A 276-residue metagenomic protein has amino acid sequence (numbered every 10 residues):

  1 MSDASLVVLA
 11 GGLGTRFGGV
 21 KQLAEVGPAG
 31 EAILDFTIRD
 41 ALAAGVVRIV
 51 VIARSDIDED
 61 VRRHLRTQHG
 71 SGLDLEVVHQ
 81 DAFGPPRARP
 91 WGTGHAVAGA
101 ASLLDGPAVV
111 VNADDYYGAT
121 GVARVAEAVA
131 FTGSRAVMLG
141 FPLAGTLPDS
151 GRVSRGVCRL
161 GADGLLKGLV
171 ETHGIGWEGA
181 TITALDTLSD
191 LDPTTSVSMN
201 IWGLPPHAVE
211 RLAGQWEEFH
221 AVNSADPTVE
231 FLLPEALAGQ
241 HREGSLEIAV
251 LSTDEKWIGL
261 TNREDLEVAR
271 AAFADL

Functional and structural regions predicted by a protein language model:
S2-L65, L75, Q80, G84-P85 (+1 more regions): N-terminal glycine-rich phosphate-binding loop and ensuing alpha1 helix
G14, Y116-G118: A short, conserved beta-strand element in the Rossmann-like catalytic core that flanks the donor/metal-binding loop
L23, C158-L160, V250: A structural signal for short hydrophobic beta-strand segments in well-ordered beta-sheet cores
H69-P107: Short phosphate-binding loop-to-helix
G106-Y116: Short beta-strand-to-loop acidic/aromatic patch adjacent to the donor-nucleotide binding site
A119-W202, P206: Conserved core of the sugar-phosphate nucleotidyltransferase
A213-L246: A C-terminal functional module that forms or caps the active site or interfaces directly with catalytic machinery
E235-L276: C-terminal active-site/capping subdomain that shapes the small-molecule cofactor and substrate pocket of enzyme
